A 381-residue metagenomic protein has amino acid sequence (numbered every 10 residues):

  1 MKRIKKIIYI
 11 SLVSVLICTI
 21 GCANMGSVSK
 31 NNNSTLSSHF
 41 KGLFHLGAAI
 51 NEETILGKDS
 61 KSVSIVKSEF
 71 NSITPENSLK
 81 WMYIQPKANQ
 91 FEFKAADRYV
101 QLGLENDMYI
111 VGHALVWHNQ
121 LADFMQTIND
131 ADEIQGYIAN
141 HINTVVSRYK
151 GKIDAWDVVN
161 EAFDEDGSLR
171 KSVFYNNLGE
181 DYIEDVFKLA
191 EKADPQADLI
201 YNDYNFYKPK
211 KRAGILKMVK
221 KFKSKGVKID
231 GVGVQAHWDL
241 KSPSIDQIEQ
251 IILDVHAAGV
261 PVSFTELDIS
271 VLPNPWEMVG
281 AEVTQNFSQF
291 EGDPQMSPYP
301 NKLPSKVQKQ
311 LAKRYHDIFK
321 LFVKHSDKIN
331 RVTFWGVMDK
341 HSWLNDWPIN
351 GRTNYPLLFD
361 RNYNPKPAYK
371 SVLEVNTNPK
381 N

Functional and structural regions predicted by a protein language model:
I10-T19: Bacterial N-terminal signal peptides
V28-S72, E76: Boundary/entry segment of secreted carbohydrate-active catalytic domains
N32, L36, Q85, R148 (+8 more regions): Aromatic-rich peripheral "rim/lid" segments of glycoside hydrolase catalytic domains that contact and position glycan
G47-E52, F187-K211, F264-E266, T333-G336: Aromatic-lined carbohydrate-recognition surfaces of secreted/lumenal glycan-active proteins
A49-S60, W81-K94, F163-S168, N205-G214 (+3 more regions): Acidic-and-aromatic substrate-binding clefts and catalytic sites of carbohydrate-active enzymes
T54-K67, G136-V145, K211-F222, Y315-L321: Short, acidic/polar
S68, S72-P86, A95-Y207, P273-N274: Substrate-binding cleft and catalytic face of glycoside hydrolase catalytic domains, especially the flexible beta-alpha
